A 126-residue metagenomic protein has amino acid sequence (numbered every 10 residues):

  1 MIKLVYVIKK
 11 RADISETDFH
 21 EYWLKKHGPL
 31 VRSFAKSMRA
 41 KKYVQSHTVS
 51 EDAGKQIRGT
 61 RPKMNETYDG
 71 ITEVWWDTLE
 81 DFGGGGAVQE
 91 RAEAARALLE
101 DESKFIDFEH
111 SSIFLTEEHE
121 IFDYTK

Functional and structural regions predicted by a protein language model:
M1-K126: Macromolecular interaction modules
